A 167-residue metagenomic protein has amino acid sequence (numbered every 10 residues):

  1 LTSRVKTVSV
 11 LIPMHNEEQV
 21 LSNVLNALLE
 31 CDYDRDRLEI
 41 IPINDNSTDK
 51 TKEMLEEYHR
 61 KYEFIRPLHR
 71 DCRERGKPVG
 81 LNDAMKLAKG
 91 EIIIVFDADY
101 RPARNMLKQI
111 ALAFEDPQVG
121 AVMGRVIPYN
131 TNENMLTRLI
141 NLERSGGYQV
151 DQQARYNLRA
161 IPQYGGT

Functional and structural regions predicted by a protein language model:
T7-S9, E39: Cell-envelope/extracellular polymer assembly enzymes that use nucleotide-activated donors
S22, D49-E57, N105: Acidic helix N-cap motif at the loop->helix transition within catalytic regions of sugar-transfer enzymes
N26-R37: Short, acidic, metal-binding catalytic loop of nucleotide-sugar glycosyltransferases
D36-N46, L68-R70: Short beta-strand/loop segment that forms part of the nucleotide-sugar
N44-E53, C72-E74: A conserved acidic beta->alpha catalytic loop
H59-K89, R104-T167: Long helical/loop segments within the catalytic core of UDP-sugar-dependent glycosyltransferases, especially the large
I93: Short aromatic/hydrophobic "clamp" motif used to bind/position activated sugar donors
D97-R101: The conserved acidic donor/metal-binding loop of glycosyltransferases
